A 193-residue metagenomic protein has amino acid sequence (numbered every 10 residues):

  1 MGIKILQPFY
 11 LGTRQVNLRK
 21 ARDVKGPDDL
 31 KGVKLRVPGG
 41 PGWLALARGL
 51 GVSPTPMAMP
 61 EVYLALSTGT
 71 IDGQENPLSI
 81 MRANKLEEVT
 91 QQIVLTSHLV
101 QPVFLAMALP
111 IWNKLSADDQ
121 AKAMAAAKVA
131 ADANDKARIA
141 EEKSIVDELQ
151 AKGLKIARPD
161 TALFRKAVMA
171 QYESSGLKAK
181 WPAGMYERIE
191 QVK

Functional and structural regions predicted by a protein language model:
I3-K193: N-terminal secretory/targeting leader peptides
